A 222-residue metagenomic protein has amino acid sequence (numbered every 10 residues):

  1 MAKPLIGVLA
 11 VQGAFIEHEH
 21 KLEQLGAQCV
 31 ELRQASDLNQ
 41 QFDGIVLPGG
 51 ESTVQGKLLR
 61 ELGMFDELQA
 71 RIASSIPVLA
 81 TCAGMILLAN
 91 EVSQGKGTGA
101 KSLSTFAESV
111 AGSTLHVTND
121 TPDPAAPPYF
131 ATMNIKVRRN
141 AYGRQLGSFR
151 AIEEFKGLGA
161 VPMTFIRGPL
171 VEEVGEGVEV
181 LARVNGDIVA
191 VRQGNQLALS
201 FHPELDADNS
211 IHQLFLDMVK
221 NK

Functional and structural regions predicted by a protein language model:
M1-E61, D66-S74, T98-A100, S104-N119 (+2 more regions): N-terminal beta1-alpha1 cap of cysteine-dependent amidohydrolase-like domains
G13, G159-V161, R167-K222: C-terminal and late-domain segments of enzyme folds
C29-V30, V78, Q196: Hydrophobic anchor at the start of a short beta-strand that flanks the dinucleotide cofactor-binding loop
V46-P48, L79, F165, A198-S200: Structural motif
G50-T53, G84, E204: Short glycine-rich anion-binding loops that position phosphate/pyrophosphate groups of nucleotides and phosphorylated
P77-E91: Ordered, amphipathic secondary-structure segments that act as subunit-interaction surfaces in large macromolecular
K96-D187: Pocket-forming structural segment of enzyme catalytic cores
